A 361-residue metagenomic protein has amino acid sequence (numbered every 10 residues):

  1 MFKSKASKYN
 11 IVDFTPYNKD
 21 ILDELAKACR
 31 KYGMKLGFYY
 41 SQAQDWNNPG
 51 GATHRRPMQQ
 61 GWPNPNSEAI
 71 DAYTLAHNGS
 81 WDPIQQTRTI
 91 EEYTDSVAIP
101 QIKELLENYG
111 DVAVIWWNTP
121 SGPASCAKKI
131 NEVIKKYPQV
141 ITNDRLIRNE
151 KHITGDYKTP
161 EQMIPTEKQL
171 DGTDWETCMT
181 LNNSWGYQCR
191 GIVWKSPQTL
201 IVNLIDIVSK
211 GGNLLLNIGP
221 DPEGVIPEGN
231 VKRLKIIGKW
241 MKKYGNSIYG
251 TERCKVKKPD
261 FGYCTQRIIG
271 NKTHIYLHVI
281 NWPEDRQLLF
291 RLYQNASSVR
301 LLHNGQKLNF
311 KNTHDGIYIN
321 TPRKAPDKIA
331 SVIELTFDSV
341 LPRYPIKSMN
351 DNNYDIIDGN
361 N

Functional and structural regions predicted by a protein language model:
M1-N361: Mature catalytic domains of secreted/periplasmic carbohydrate-active enzymes
